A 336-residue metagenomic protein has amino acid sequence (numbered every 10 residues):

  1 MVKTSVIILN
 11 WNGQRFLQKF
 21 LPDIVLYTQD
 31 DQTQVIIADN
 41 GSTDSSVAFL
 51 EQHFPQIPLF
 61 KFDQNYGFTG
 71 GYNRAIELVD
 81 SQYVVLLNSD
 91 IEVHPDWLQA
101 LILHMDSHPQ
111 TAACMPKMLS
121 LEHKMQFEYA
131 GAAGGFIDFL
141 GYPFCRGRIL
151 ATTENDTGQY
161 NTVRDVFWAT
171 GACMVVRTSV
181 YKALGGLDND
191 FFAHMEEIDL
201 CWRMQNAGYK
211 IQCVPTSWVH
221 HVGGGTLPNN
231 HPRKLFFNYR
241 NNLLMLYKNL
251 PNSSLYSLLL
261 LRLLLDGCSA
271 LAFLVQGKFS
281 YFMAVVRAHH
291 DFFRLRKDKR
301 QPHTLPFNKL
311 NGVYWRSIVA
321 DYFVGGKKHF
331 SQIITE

Functional and structural regions predicted by a protein language model:
P22-Q32: Short, acidic, metal-binding catalytic loop of nucleotide-sugar glycosyltransferases
D23, D39-A48, Q64: A conserved acidic beta->alpha catalytic loop
Q32-G41, F60-F62: Short beta-strand/loop segment that forms part of the nucleotide-sugar
F62-V79, S89-I91, A100: Glycine-rich, basic loop-to-helix element that forms the pyrophosphate-binding segment of sugar-nucleotide handling
V84: Short aromatic/hydrophobic "clamp" motif used to bind/position activated sugar donors
E92-Y142: Conserved donor NDP-sugar-binding/catalytic core segment of glycosyltransferases
N161-W218: A short, conserved alpha-helix in the catalytic core of glycosyltransferases
A207, I211-S317: Active-site-adjacent helix/loop segment of glycosyltransferases that harbors family-specific signature motifs
